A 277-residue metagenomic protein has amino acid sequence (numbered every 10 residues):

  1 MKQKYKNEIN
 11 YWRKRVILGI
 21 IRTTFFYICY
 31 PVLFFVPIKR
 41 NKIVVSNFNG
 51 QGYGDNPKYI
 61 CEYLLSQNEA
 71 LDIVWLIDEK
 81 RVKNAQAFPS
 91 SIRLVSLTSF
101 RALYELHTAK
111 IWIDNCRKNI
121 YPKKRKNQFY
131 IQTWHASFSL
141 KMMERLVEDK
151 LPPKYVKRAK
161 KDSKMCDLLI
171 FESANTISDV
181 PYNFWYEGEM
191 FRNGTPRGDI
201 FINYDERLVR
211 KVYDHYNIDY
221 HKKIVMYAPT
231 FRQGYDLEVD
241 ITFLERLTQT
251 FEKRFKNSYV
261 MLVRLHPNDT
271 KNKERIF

Functional and structural regions predicted by a protein language model:
M1-V44, F48-N49: Membrane-proximal basic amphipathic "stem/tether" segments
Q3-K6, T23-F25, T98-E105, A109-K110 (+3 more regions): Charged, low-complexity, helix-prone segments enriched in Lys/Glu/Asp/Gln
V16, N84, R101, R207-K211 (+1 more regions): Exposed alpha-helical structural elements
I28-I38, K160-K161, Y213-D219, K253: Short boundary motifs at domain starts and secondary-structure transition points
P31, R117-Y130, Y216, N268-I276: Short secondary-structure transition/capping segments
V36-I43, L71, N127, Y220-K223 (+1 more regions): A short, charged/proline- and glycine-enriched loop that marks the coil->beta-strand transition at the N-terminal
K42-N203: Active-site and donor-binding regions of nucleotide-sugar-utilizing enzymes
G54-L65, P196-I276: Conserved catalytic-core segment of nucleotide-activated headgroup transferases in glycan assembly
